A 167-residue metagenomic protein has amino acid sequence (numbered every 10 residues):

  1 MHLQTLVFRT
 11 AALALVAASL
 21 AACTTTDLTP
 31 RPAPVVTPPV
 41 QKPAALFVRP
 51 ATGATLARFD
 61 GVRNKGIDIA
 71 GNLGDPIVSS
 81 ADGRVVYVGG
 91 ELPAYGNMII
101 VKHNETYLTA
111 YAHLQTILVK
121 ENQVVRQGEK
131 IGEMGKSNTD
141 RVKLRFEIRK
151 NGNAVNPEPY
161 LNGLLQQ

Functional and structural regions predicted by a protein language model:
M1-A12: Bacterial N-terminal signal peptides that target proteins for export
A18-A22: C-terminal motif of bacterial Sec signal peptides marking the signal peptidase cleavage site
T24-G96: Surface-exposed, glycine-biased beta-strand/turn segments
V48, A70, P76-S80, Y111-A112 (+4 more regions): Small beta-strand-rich domains/subdomains or short beta-sheet motifs embedded in larger alpha/beta proteins
R58, V88, I117, M134-S137: Residue-level recognition of beta-strand microenvironments
I67-A70, M98-H103, E147: Short, acidic/hydrophobic/Gly-rich beta-strand patch recurrent on exposed beta strands that often constitutes part
V88, N104-G128: Short histidine-centered loop motifs in beta-beta connectors
Q123-Q167: Conserved, short, structured surface segments that act as functional micro-motifs
